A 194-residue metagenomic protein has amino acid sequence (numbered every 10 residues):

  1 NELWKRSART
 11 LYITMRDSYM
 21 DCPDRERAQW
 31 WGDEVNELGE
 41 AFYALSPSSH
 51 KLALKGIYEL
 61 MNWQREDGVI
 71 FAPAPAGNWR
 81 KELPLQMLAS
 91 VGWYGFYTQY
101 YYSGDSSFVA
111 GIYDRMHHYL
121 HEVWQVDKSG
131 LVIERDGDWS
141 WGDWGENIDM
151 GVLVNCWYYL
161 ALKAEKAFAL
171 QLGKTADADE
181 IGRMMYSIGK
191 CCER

Functional and structural regions predicted by a protein language model:
N1-Q125, D136, S140: Substrate-binding groove/exosite segments of carbohydrate-active enzymes
L3, D33, G56, I112-R115 (+6 more regions): General structural feature for long, well-ordered alpha-helical segments within catalytic domains of soluble enzymes
R6, T10, A164, C191: Solvent-exposed, charged/polar functional surfaces in cytosolic regulatory/catalytic domains
R16, C22, D67-G92, V123-Y186 (+1 more regions): The feature captures the catalytic groove of carbohydrate-active enzymes
